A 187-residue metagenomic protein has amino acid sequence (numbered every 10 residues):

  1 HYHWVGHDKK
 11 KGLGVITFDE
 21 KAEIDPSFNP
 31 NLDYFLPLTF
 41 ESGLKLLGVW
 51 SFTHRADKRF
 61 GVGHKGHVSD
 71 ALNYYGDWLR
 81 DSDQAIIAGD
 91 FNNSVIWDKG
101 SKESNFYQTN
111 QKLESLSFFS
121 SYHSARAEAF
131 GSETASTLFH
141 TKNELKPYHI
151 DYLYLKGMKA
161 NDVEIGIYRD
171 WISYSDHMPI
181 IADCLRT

Functional and structural regions predicted by a protein language model:
H1-A56: Structured beta-strand-rich core segments of catalytic domains in phosphoester-bond hydrolases
H1-H3, E20-P30, S117-A125, A160-D170: Short secondary-structure junctions
D8-I24, E41, S132-E133, F139-N161 (+1 more regions): Conserved beta strand-loop-helix elements of the APE1-like EEP
S51, F91, M178: Active-site metal-binding loops of divalent metal-dependent hydrolases
R55-H64: Acidic/histidine-rich helix-loop elements that form or flank divalent-metal/phosphate-binding sites at the catalytic
G66-I150: Metal-dependent phosphoesterases centered on the DNase I-like endonuclease/exonuclease/phosphatase
H140-N143, R169-S173: Short proline/glycine-enriched turn/loop segments at secondary-structure junctions
S173-T187: Surface polyanion/phosphate-binding segment centered on an Asp-His-Pro turn
